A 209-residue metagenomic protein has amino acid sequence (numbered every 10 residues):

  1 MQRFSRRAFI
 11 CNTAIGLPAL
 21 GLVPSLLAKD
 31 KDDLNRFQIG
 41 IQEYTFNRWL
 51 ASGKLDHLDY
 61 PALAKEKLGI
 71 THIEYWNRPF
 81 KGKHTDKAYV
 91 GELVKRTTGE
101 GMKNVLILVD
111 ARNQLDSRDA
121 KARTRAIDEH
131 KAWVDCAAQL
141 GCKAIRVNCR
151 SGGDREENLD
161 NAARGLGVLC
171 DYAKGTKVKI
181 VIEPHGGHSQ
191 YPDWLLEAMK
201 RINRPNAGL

Functional and structural regions predicted by a protein language model:
Q2-L140, E157-N161, G167, K174 (+1 more regions): N-terminal pre-domain/capping segments
E43, V147, S189-Q190: Short, flexible micro-motifs
T45, W76, L169, V181-E183 (+1 more regions): N-terminal start-of-chain detector that recognizes signal peptides and the immediate post-cleavage beginning
R78-P79, D110-R112, A144, S151-G152 (+1 more regions): Conserved beta-strand edge residues that scaffold enzyme active sites
T85, D154, Q190-Y191: Secondary-structure boundary/capping motif
A137-E156, T176-H185: Active-site groove signature of glycoside hydrolases
A173-N206: Basic- and aromatic-lined ligand-binding clefts that recognize polyanionic substrates
